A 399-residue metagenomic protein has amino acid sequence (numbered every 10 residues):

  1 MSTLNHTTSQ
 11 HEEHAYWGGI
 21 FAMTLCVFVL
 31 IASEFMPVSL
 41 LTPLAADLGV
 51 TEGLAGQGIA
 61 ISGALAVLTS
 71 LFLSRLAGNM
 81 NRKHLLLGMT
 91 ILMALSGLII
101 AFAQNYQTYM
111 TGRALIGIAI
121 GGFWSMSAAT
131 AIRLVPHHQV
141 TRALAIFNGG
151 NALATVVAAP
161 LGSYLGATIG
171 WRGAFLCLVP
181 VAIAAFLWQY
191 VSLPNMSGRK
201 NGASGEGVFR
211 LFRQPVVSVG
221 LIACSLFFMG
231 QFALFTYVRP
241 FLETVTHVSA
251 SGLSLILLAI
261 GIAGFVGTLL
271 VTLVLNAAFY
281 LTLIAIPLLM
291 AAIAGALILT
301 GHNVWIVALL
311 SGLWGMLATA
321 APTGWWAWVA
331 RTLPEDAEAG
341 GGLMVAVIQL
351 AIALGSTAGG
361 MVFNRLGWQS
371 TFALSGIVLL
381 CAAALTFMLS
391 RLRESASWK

Functional and structural regions predicted by a protein language model:
G49, N81, F102-T108, H247 (+1 more regions): Helix-breaking motifs and short loop linkers at transmembrane-helix boundaries and internal kinks in secondary membrane
L68-Q104: Conserved MFS/SLC helix-loop-helix module at the cytosolic interface between two early adjacent transmembrane helices
T69-N81, G267-F279, F363: Helix-to-loop junctions at the C-terminal end of transmembrane segments in multipass secondary transporters
S96, Q107-L115, W305-L313: Paired small-residue
T108, H137-H138, A145-V191: Helix-loop-helix hairpin linking two adjacent transmembrane segments in secondary transporters
G112-G150: Cytoplasmic helix-loop-helix junction between adjacent transmembrane helices in 12-TM secondary transporters
L281-G324: C-terminal transmembrane helical hairpin of 12-TM major facilitator-type secondary transporters
T332-W368, S375: A late C-terminal transmembrane helix in Major Facilitator Superfamily
